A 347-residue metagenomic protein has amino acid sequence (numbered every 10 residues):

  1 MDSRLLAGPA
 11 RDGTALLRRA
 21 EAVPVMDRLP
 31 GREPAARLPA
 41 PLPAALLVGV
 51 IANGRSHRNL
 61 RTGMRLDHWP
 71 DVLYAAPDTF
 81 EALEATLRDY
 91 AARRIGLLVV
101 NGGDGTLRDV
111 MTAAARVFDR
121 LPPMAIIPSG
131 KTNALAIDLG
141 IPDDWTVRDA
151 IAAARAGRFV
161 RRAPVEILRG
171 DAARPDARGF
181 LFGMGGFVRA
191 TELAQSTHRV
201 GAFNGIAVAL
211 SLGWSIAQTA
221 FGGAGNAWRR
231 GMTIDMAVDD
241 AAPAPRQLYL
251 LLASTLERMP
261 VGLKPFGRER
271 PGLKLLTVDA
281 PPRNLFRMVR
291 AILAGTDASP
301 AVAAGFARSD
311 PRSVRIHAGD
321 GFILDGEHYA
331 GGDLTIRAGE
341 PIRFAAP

Functional and structural regions predicted by a protein language model:
M1-N101, T106-D119, D149-A152: ATP/NTP phosphate-donor binding region
D2-L42, V50, V238-P245, V261-P347: ATP/nucleoside-binding phosphotransfer catalytic cores, i.e., glycine-rich phosphate-binding loops
R19, G49-V50, H57-L60, P77 (+1 more regions): Catalytic core of DAGKc-family lipid kinases
S56-R58, G186-R189, E257-V261, P282-L285 (+1 more regions): Short, acidic Gly/Pro/Ser/Thr-rich loop/turn segments
L60-R61, D109-M111, A136-I137, T191 (+2 more regions): Short glycine-/acidic-enriched loop or helix-start segments at secondary-structure transitions that form or flank
L83, L107-R108, M259-V261, G331: Short, well-ordered alpha-helical microsegments
G103-T106, T112, S129-T132, M184-F187 (+1 more regions): Short glycine-rich anion-binding loops that position phosphate/pyrophosphate groups of nucleotides and phosphorylated
G183, F187, L250-K264, H328: Glycine-rich phosphate/pyrophosphate-binding beta-alpha loops
